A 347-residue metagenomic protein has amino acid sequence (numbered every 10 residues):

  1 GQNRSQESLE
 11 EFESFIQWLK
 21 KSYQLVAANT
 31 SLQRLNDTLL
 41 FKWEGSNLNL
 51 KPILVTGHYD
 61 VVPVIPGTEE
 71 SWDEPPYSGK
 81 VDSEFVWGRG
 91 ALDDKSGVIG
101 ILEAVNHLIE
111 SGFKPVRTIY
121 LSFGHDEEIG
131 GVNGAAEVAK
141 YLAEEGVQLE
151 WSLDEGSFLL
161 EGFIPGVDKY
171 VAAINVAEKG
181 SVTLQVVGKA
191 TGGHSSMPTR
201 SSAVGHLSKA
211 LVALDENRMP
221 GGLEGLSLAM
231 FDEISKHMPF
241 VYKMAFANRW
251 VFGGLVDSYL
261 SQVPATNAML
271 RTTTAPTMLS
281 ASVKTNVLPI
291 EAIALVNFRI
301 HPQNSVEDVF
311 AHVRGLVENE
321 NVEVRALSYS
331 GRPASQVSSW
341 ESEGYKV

Functional and structural regions predicted by a protein language model:
G1-A91, E110-V116, V296: Acidic/His- and Gly-rich active-site-bordering loop/insert found across diverse amide/peptide-bond hydrolases
G1-Q2, E10, A27-N29, F158-Y170 (+2 more regions): Metal-dependent amide/peptide-bond hydrolase catalytic core, centered on the "pita-bread" metallohydrolase fold
Q2, L48, Y59-V62, D126-G130 (+2 more regions): Solvent-exposed loop/turn segments at secondary-structure junctions within structured extracellular/periplasmic domains
E13-I16, K20, V98, L102-V105 (+6 more regions): Extracytoplasmic/secreted envelope proteins and their assembly/folding machinery, especially bacterial periplasmic
L40-K42, S152, Q185: Conserved hydrophobic/aromatic beta-strand scaffold that supports enzyme active sites
V64-E69, G131-A135, F163-G166, V306-F310: Short, solvent-exposed loop/turn and secondary-structure capping segments
F85, G90-A173: Acidic/histidine-rich catalytic neighborhood of metal-dependent amide-processing enzymes
